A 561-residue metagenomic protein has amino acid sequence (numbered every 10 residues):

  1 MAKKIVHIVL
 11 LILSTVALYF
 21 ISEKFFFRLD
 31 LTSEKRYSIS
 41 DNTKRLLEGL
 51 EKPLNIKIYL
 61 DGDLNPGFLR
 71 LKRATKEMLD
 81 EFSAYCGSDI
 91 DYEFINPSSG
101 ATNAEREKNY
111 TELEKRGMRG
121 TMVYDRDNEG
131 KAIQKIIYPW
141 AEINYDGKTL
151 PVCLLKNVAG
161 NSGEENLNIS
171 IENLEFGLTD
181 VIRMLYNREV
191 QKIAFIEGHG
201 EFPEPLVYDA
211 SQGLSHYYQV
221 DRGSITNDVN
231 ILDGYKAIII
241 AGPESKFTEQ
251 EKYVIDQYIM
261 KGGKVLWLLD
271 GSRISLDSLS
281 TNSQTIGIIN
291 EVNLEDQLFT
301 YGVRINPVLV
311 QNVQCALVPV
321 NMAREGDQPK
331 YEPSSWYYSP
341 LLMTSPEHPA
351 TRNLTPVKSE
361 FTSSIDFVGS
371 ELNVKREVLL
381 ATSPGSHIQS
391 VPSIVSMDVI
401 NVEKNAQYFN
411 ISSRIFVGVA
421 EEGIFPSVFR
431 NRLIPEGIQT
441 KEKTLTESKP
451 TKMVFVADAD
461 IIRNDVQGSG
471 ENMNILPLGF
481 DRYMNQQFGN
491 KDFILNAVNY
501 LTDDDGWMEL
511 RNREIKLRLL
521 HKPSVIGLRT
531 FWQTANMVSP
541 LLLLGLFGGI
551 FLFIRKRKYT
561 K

Functional and structural regions predicted by a protein language model:
M1-K561: Short, surface-exposed patches at the edges or C-terminal ends of soluble domains, predominantly
